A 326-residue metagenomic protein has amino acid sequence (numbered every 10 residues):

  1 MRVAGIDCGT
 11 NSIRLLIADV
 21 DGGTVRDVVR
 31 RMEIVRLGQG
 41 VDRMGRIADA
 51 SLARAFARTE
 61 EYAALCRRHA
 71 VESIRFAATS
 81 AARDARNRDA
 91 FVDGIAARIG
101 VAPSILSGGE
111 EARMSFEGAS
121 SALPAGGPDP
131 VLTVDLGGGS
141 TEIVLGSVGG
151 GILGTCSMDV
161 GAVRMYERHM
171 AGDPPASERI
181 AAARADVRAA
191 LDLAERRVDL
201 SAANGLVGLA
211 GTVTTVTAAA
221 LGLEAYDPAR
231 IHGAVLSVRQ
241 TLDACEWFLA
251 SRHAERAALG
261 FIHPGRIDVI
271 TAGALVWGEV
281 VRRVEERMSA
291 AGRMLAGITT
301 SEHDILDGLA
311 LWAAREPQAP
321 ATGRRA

Functional and structural regions predicted by a protein language model:
M1-R26: N-terminal basic/disordered segments at the start of proteins
V3-D7, V131-D135, L206: Short glycine-aspartate micro-motif
I17-V20, V35, G40-R68, T79-P130 (+2 more regions): Helical "lid/coupling" subdomains associated with nucleotide-phosphate turnover
R31-E33: A structural signal for short, well-ordered beta-strand segments
F76: Dinucleotide-binding Rossmann-like beta1-alpha1 core, especially the glycine-rich loop that anchors the ADP
G139-L145: Acidic, divalent-metal-coordinating active-site segment for phosphoryl/phosphodiester hydrolysis, typified by short
